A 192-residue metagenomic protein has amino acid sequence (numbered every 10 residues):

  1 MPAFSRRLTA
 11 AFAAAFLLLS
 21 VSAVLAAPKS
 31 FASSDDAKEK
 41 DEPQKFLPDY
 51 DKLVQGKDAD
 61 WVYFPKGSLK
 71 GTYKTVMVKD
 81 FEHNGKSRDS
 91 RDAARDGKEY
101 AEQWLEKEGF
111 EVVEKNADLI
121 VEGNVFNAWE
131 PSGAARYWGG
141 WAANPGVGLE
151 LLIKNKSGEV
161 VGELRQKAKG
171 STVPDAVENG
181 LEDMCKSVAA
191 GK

Functional and structural regions predicted by a protein language model:
P2-F12: Bacterial N-terminal signal peptides that target proteins for export
T9, V24-A26: Low-complexity, intrinsically disordered segments with a bias for serine/threonine
A11-S20: Bacterial N-terminal signal peptides
A26-E99: A structural "domain/chain start" motif
K29-F31, Q103, K107-E111, K115-V160 (+2 more regions): Surface-exposed short loop/turn segments
K70-Y73, G85-G97, W141-P145, A168-G180: Extracytoplasmic/periplasmic, Sec-exported soluble proteins
D80, G85, G97, A101-G109 (+4 more regions): Sec/Tat-exported extracytoplasmic proteins
P174-K192: Compositionally biased, intrinsically disordered linkers/stalks adjacent to structured regions
